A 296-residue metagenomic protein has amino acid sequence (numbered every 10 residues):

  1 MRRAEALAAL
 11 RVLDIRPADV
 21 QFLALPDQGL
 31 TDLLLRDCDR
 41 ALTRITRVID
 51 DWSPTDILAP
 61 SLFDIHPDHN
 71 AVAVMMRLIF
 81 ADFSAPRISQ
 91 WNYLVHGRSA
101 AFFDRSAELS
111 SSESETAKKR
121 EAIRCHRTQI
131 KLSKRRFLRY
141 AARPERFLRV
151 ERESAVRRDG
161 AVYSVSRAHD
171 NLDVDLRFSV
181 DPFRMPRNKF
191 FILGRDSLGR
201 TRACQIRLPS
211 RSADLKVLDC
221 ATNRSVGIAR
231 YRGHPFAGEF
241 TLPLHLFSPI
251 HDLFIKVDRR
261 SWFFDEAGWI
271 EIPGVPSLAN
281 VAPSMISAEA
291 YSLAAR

Functional and structural regions predicted by a protein language model:
M1-R87, E121-C125, K131, F137-Y140 (+3 more regions): Active-site beta-strand->loop->alpha-helix modules in alpha/beta enzyme cores, enriched in Gly/His/Asp(Glu)
V20-F22, Q90-N92, E108: Conserved beta-strand scaffold positions in the cores of enzyme catalytic domains, especially in NTP/NDP-utilizing
A24-P26, L94-H96, S112: Residues at the C-termini of beta-strands that transition into short coil/loop
S84-R105: Short, flexible loop segments at boundaries between secondary-structure elements
G97, E113, F178-V180: Non-catalytic surface loops within mature trypsin-like serine protease
A100-E153: A conserved mid-domain beta-alpha-beta active-site/ligand-binding segment of alpha/beta enzyme cores
A142-V180: Surface beta-strand/loop "capping" patches
N223-S225: Catalytic cores of nucleic-acid editing and processing enzymes, centered on the cytidine/adenosine deaminase
